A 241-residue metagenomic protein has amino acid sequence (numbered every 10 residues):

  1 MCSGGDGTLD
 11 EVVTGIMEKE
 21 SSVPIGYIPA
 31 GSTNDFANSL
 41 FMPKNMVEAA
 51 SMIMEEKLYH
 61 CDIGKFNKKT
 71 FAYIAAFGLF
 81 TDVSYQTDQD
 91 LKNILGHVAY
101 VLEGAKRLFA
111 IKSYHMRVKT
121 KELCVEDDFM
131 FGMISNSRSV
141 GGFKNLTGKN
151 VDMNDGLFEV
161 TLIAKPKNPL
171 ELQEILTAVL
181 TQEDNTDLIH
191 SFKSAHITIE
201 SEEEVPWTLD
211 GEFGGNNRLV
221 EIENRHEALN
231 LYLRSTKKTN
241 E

Functional and structural regions predicted by a protein language model:
S3-G5, A30: Glycine-rich beta-strand-to-loop/alpha-helix junction loops that act as flexible
G7-S21: Short Gly/Thr/Asp-enriched flexible loops that form oxyanion-binding sites at enzyme active sites
V12-I16, N38-L40, N145-L146: Short amphipathic alpha-helical segments
E18-I134: Catalytic core of DAGKc-family lipid kinases
K69-D82, E126-S135, V140-G141, E159-L162 (+3 more regions): Short hydrophobic-aromatic micro-motifs
L91-A99, K149-K167: Gly/Ser/Thr-rich active-site loops/lids in small-molecule metabolic enzymes that frequently grip phosphoryl groups
V101-A105, Y114-K121, F143-G148, Q182-N185 (+1 more regions): Glycine-rich, charged/polar anion/phosphate-binding loops that engage phosphate groups from diverse ligands
T120, E126, D152, L162-E241: ATP/nucleoside-binding phosphotransfer catalytic cores, i.e., glycine-rich phosphate-binding loops
